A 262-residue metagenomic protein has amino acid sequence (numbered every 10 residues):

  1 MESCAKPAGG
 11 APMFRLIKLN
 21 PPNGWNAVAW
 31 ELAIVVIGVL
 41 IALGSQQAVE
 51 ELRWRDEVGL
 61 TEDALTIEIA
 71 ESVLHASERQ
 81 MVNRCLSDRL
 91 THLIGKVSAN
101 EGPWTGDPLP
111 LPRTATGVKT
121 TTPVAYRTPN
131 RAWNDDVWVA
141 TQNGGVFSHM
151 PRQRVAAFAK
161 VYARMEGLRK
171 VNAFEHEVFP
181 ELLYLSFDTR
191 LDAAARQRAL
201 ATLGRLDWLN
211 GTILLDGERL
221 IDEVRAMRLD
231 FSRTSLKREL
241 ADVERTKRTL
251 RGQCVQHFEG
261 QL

Functional and structural regions predicted by a protein language model:
M1-N26, Q47-L262: Long, hydrophobic alpha-helical segments that serve as membrane-spanning/inserting helices
E31-S45: Hydrophobic membrane-insertion alpha-helices, especially the h-region of bacterial N-terminal signal peptides
